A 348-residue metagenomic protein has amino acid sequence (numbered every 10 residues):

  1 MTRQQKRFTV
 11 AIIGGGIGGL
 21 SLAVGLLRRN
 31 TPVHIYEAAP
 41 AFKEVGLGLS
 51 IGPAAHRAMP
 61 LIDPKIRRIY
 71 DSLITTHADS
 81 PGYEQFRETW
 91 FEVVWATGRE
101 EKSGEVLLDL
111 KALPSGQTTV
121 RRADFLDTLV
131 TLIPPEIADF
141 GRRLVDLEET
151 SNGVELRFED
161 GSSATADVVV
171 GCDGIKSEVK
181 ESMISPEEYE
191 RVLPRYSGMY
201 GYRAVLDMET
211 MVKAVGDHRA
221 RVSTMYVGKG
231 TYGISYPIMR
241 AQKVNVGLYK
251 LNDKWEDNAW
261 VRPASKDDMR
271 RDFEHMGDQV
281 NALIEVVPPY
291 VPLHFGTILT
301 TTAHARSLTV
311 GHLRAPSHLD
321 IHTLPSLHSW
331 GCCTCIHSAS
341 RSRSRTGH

Functional and structural regions predicted by a protein language model:
R3-G18: Beta1/beta-strand and adjacent pyrophosphate-binding region of the FAD-binding site in flavoprotein oxidoreductases
T9, P32, K243: Residues at the starts of beta-strands that form the adenosine-phosphate
G18, A41, K176: Conserved Rossmann-like nucleotide-cofactor binding loop
L22-T31, A58-I62: A short, Lys/Arg-enriched amphipathic alpha-helix followed by its capping loop at the start of a domain
L27-L47: Glycine-rich FAD pyrophosphate-binding loop
V45-T131: Active-site-adjacent segment of FAD-dependent monooxygenases/related oxidoreductases
D63-Y70, V94-R99, P114-V291: Conserved FAD-binding catalytic core of PHBH/FMO-like flavoproteins
R306-H348: Short FAD-binding loop at a beta-strand-to-alpha-helix junction that anchors the flavin cofactor in diverse
